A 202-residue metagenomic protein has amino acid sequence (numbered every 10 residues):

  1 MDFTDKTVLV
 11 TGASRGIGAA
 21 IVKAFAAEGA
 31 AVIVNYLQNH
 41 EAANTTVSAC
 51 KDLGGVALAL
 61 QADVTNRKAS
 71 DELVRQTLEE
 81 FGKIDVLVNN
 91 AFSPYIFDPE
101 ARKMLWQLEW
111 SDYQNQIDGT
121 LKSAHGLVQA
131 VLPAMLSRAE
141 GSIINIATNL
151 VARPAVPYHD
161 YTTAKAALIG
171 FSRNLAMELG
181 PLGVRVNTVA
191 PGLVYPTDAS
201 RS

Functional and structural regions predicted by a protein language model:
T7, S14-R15: Conserved glycine-rich cofactor-binding loop
E28-T45: Conserved glycine-rich Rossmann-like NAD(P)H-binding loop of the short-chain dehydrogenase/reductase
H40-E41, Q61-L73, W110: The beta1-alpha1 cofactor-binding region of Rossmann-like NAD(H)/NADP(H)-dependent oxidoreductases
D71, S93-Q114, S137, P157-D160 (+1 more regions): Conserved mid-core segment of classical short-chain dehydrogenase/reductases
D85, W106-H125, E140, I144 (+2 more regions): Catalytic Tyr-X3-Lys loop
V128, A164, S172: Active-site helix of classical SDR
P133, M177-E178: Alpha-helical segment proximal to the catalytic Tyr-Lys
T148: Residue(s) in the substrate-gating loop at a strand-loop-helix junction that position the organic substrate next
